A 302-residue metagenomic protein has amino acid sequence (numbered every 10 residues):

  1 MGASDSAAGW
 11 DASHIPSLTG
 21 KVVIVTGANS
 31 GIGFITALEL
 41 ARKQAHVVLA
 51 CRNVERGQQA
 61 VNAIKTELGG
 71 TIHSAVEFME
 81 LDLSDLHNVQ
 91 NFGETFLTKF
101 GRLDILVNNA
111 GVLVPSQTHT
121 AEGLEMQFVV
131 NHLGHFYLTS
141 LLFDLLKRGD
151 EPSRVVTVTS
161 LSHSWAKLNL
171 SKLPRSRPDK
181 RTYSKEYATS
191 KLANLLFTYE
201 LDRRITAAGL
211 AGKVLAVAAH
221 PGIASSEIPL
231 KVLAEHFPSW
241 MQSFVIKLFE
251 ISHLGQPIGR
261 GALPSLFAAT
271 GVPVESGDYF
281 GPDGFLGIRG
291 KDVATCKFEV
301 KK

Functional and structural regions predicted by a protein language model:
M1-N91, T95-D104, L113, L161 (+1 more regions): NAD(P)H-dependent oxidoreductase Rossmann-fold/reductase module
G27, A110, N131: Glycine-rich, N-terminal phosphate-binding loop of Rossmann-like dinucleotide-binding domains
D82, Q117, F128-L142, V156 (+1 more regions): Short alpha-helix in the Rossmann-fold core of NAD(P)-dependent oxidoreductases
D104, E125, S153: Conserved acidic residues
V114-V130, P178-D179: Short alpha-helical oligomerization interface
V130-D150, H163, K167, D202-A207: Amphipathic alpha-helical dimer-interface segment in Rossmann-like NAD(P)H-dependent oxidoreductases
